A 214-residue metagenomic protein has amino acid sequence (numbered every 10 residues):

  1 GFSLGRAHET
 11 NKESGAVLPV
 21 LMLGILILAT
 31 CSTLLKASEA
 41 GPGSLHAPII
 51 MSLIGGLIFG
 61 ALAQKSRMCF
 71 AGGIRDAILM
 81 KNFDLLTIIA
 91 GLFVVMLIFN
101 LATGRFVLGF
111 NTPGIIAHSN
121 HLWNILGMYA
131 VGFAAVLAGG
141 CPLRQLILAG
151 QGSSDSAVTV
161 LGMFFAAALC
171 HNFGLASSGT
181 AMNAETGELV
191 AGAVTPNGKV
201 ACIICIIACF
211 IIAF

Functional and structural regions predicted by a protein language model:
G1-F214: Membrane-interfacial helix-loop segments of redox and metal-homeostasis proteins, especially TM-loop-TM junctions
